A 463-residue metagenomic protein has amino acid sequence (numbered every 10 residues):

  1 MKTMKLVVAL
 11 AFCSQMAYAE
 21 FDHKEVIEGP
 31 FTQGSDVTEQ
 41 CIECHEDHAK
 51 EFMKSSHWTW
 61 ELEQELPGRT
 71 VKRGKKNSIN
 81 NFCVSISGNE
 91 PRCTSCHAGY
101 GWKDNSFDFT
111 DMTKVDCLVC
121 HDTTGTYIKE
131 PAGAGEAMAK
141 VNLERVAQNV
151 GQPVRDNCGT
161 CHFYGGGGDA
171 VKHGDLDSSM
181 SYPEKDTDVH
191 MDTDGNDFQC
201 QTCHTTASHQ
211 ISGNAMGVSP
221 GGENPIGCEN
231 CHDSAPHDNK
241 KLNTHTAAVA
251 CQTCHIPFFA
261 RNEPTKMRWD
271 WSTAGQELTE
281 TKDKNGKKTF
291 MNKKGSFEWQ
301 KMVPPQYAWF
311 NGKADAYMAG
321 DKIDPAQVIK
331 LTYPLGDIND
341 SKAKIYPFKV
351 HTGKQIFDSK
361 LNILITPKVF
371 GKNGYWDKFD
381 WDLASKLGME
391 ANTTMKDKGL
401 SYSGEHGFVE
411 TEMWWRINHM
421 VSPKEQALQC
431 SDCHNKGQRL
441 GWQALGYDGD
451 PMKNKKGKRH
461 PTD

Functional and structural regions predicted by a protein language model:
K2-A9: Sec-dependent signal peptide recognition, specifically the positively charged N-region followed immediately by
A9-A19: Hydrophobic h-region of N-terminal signal peptides that target proteins for export in Gram-negative bacteria
Y18-V154, T160-P225, E229, D233-N243 (+3 more regions): Sequence context of c-type cytochrome heme-c attachment sites
N224-T332: Repeat-solenoid scaffold signature
K294-P334, I338-Y346, H351-Q355, P367-A391 (+2 more regions): Long, compositionally biased charged/polar accessory segments in the mid-to-C-terminal portions of proteins
S422-K424, S431-H434, Q438: Terminal low-complexity/disordered tails
Q429-D432, G446: Extended, compositionally biased alpha-helical segments that mediate assembly or anchoring
